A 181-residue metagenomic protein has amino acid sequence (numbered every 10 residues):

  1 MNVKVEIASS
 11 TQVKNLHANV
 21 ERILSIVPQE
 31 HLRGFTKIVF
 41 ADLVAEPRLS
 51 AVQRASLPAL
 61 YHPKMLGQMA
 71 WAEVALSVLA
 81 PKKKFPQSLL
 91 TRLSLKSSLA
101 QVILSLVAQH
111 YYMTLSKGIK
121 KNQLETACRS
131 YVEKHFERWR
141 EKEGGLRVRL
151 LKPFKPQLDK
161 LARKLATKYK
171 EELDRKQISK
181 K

Functional and structural regions predicted by a protein language model:
M1-E73, L90, Y169-K181: A metal-dependent hydrolase signature that marks the N-terminal structural subdomain at the beginning of catalytic folds
N2-K4, K14, E137-K181: Long, well-structured alpha-helical subdomains associated with metal-dependent extracellular/ecto-lumenal hydrolases
L16, K96, A100, L124: Hydrophobic (often cysteine-bearing) scaffold residues that line and stabilize catalytic clefts of nucleotide/cofactor
K82-L89: Helix-hairpin-helix/helix-loop-helix acidic hairpins
L90, M113-N122: Short helix/strand-bridging catalytic loops that position acidic/His residues to coordinate divalent metals and engage
S97-T114: Active-site recognition of the HExxH zinc-binding catalytic motif
N122-R138: An active-site-proximal "capping" alpha-helix that borders the catalytic cofactor pocket
